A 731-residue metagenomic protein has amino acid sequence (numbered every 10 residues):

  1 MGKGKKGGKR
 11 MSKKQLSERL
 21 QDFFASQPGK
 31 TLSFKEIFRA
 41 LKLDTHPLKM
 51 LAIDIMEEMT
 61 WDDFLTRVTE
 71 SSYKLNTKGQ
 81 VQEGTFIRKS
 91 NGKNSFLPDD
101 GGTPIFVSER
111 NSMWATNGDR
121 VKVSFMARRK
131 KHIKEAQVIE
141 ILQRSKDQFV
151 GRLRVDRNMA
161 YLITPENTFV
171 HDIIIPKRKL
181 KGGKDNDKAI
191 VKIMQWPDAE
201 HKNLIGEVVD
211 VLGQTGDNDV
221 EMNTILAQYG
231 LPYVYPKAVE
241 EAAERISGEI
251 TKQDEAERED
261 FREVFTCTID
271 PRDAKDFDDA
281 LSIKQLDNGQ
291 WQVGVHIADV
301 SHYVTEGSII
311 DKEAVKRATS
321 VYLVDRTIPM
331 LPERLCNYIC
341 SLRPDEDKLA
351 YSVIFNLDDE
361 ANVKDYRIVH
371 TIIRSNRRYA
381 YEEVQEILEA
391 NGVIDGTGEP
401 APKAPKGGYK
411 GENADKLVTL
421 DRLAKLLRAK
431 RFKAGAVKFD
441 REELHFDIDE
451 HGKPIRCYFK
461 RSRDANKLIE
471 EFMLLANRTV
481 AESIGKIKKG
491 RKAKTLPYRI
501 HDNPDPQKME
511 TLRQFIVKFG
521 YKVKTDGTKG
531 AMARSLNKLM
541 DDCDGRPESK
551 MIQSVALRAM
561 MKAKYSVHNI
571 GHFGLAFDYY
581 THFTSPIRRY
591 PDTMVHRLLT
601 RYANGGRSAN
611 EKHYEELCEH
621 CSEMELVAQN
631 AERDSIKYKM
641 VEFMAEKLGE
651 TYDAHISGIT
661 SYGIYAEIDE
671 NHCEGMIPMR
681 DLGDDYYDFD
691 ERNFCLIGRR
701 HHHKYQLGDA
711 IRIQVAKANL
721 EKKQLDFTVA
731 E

Functional and structural regions predicted by a protein language model:
G2-G294, S301-D347, R378, Q385-E386 (+4 more regions): Charge-lined substrate channels and their catalytic hotspots, especially those that engage the 3′ end of RNA
R39, I190, Q195-P197, Q214 (+6 more regions): Electropositive polyanion-binding surfaces
T103-S108, F169-I175, H672-F689: A short macromolecule-binding patch
